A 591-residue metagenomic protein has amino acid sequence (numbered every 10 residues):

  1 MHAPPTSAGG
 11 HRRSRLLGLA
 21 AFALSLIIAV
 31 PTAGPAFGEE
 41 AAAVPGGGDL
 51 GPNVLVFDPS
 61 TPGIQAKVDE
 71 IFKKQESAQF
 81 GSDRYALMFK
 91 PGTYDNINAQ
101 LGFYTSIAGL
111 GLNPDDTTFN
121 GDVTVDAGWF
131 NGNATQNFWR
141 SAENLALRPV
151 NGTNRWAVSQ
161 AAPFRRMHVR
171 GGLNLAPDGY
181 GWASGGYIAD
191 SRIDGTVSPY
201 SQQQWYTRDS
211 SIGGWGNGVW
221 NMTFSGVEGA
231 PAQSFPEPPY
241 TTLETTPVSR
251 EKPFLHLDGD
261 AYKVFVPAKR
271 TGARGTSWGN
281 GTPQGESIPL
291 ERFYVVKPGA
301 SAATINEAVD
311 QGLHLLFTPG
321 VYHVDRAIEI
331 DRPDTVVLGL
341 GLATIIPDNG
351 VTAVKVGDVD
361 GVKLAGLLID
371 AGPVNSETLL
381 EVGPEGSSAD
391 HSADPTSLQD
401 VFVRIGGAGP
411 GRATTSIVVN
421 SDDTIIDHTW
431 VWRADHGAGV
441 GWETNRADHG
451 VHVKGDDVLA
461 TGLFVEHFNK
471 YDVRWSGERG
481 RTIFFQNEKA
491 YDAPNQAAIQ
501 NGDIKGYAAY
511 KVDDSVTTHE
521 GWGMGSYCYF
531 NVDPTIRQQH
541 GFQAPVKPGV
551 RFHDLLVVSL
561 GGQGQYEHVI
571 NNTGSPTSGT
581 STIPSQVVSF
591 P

Functional and structural regions predicted by a protein language model:
M1-R13: N-terminal secretory signal peptides that target proteins for export/translocation
R15-G18: Short, hydrophobic alpha-helical membrane anchors of single-pass surface/secreted proteins
A20-P31: Bacterial N-terminal signal peptides
G38-P591: Extracellular/periplasmic carbohydrate-active domains that bind, remodel, or depolymerize complex polysaccharides
